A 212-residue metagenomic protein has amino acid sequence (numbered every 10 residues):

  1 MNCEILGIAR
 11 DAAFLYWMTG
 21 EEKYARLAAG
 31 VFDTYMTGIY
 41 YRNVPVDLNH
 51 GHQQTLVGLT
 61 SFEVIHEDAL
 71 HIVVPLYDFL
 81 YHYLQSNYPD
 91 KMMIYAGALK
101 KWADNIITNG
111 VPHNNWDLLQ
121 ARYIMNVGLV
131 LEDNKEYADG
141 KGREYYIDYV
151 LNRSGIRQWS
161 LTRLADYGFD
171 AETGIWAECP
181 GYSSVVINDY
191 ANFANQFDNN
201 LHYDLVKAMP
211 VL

Functional and structural regions predicted by a protein language model:
N2-L212: Aromatic-lined, polymer-binding surfaces characteristic of secreted/periplasmic polysaccharide-degrading enzymes
